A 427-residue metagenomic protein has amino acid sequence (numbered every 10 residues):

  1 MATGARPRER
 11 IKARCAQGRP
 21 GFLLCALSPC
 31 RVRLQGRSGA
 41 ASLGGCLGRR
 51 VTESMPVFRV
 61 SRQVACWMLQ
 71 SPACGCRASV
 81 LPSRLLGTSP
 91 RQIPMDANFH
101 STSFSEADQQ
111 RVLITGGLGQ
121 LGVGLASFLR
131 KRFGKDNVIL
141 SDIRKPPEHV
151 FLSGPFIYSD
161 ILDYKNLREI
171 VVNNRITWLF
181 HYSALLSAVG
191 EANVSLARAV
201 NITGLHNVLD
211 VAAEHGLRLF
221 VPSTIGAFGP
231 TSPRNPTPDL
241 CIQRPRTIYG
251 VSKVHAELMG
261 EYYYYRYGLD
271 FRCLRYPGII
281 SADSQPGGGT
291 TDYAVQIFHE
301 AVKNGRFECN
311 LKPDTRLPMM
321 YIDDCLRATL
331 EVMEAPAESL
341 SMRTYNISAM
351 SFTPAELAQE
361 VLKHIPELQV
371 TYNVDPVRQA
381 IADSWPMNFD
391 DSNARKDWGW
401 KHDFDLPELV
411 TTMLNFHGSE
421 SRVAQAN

Functional and structural regions predicted by a protein language model:
L69, C74-R77, S83-E106, R111 (+2 more regions): Amphipathic terminal alpha-helices
R111-K131: N-terminal Rossmann NAD(P)H-binding glycine-rich loop of SDR-like oxidoreductase domains
I161-V200: NAD(P)H-binding glycine-rich loop region in Rossmannoid oxidoreductase-like domains and their noncatalytic homologs
R175, H181, A199, H206-I248: Conserved Rossmann-fold NAD(P)-dependent oxidoreductase catalytic core, especially the SDR/UDP-sugar
F228-G229, R244-T247, R272-T291: Flexible, glycine-rich beta-alpha linker
R246-R272: Active-site Tyr-X1-5-Lys
V254, Y267, I279-V295, N310 (+2 more regions): Glycine/proline-rich active-site loop of Rossmann-fold NAD(P)-dependent oxidoreductases
N310-P313, L317-N427: C-terminal substrate-binding subdomain of Rossmann-fold SDR/epimerase-dehydratase oxidoreductases
